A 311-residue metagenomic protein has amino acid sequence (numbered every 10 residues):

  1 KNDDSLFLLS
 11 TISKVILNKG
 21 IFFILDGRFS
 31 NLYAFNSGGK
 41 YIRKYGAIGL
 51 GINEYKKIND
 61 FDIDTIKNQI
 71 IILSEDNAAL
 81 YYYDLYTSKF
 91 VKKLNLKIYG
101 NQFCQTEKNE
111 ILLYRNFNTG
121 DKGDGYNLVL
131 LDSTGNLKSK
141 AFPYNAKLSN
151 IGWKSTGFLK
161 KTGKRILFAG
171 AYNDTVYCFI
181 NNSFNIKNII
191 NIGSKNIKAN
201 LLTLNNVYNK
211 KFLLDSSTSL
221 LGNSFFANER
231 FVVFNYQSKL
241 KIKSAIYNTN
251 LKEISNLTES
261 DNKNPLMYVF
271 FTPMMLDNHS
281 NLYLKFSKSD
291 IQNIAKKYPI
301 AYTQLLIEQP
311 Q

Functional and structural regions predicted by a protein language model:
N2-S13, F29-N31, K40-K67, S74: Blade-loop segments of beta-propeller domains
D3, G46-N53, N95-N101, Y144-S149 (+2 more regions): Short coil/turn segments at the loop-to-beta-strand junctions that recur within blades of beta-propeller repeat folds
T11-S13, K56-F61, I98-Q105, N150-F158 (+2 more regions): Repeated scaffold domains used in trafficking and secretory/extracellular systems, primarily beta-propellers
G20-D26, N68-S74, N109-G120, K160-C178 (+2 more regions): Short beta-strand elements that form the blades of beta-propeller/WD-repeat-like and other beta-sheet-rich scaffold
N31-Y33, A78-Y81, G120-V129, N173-C178 (+2 more regions): Structural motif
N36-G38, D84-S88, L131-G135, I180-S183 (+1 more regions): Short loop/turn segments that connect beta-strands within beta-propeller blades
Y55-I58, L73-D124, A141-A146: Asp-box/WD-like beta-propeller blade repeats and closely related beta-sheet repeat scaffolds
K187-K210, L214, N250-H279, Q292: Conserved blade-ending motifs and adjacent loop-strand segments that build the rim/top face of beta-propeller domains
